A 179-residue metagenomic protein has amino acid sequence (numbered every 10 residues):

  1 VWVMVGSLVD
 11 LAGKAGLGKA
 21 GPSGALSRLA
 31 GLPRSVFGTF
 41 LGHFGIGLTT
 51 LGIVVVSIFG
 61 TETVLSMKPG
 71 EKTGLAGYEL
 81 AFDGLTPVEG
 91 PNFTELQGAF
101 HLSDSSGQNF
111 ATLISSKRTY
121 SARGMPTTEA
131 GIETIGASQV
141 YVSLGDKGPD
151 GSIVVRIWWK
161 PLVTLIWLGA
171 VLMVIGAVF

Functional and structural regions predicted by a protein language model:
V1-F179: Solvent-exposed, non-transmembrane regions of integral membrane proteins
